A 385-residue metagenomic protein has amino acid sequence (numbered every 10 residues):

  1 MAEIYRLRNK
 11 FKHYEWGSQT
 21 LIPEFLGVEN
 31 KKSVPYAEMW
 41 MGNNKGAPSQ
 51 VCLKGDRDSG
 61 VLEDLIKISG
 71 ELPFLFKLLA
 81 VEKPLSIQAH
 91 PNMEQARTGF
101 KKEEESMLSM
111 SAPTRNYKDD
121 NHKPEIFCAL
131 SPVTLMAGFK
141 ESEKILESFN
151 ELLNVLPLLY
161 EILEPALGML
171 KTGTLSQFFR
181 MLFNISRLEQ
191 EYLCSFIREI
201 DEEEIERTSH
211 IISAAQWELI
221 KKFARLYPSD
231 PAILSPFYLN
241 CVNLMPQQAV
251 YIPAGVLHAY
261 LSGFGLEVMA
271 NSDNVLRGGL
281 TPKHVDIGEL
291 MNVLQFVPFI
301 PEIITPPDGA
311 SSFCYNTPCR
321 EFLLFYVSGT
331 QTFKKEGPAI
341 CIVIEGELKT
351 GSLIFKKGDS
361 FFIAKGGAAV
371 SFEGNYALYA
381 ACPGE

Functional and structural regions predicted by a protein language model:
M1-S209, P282-I300, L324: Transition-metal
V34-Y36, E71-L72, E82, N121-K123 (+3 more regions): A short beta-loop-beta micro-motif enriched in histidine and acidic residues
Q50-L72, G138-F139, L226-M245, K334-E336 (+1 more regions): A short beta-strand-loop-beta hairpin characteristic of the jelly-roll/cupin
L79-P84, Q88-E94, D119-K123, A129-L135 (+4 more regions): Ligand-binding loop in jelly-roll beta-barrel domains
M181-P246: A charged, amphipathic alpha-helical module
N240-Y260, G366: Conserved SET/PR-domain catalytic core that frames the SAM/AdoMet-binding pocket
G263-C314: C-terminal, non-catalytic macromolecule-binding modules
D308-S311, R320-E336, I354, K365: Conserved short histidine dyad/triad with adjacent acidic residue
